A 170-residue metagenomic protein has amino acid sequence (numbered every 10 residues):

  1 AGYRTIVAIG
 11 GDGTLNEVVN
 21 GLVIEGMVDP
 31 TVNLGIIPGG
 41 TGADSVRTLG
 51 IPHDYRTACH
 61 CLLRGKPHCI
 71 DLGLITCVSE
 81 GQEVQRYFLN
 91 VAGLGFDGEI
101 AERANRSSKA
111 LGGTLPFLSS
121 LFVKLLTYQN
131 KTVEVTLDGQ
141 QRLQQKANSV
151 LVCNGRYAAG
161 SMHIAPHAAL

Functional and structural regions predicted by a protein language model:
A1-I9, N16-N20, H60: ATP/NTP phosphate-donor binding region
I9, T76, C153: Conserved residues at the C-terminal ends of beta-strands
I9-G11, G39: Glycine-rich beta-strand-to-loop/alpha-helix junction loops that act as flexible
G13, G95, Y157: Short alpha-helical
T14-L15, V150: Conserved Motif II region of HX4D acyltransferases
N16, S45, G160: Glycine/Thr-rich phosphate-binding loops of Rossmann-like dinucleotide-binding domains
N20-S149: Catalytic core of DAGKc-family lipid kinases
L137-Q141, K146-L170: Internal anion-binding site segments
